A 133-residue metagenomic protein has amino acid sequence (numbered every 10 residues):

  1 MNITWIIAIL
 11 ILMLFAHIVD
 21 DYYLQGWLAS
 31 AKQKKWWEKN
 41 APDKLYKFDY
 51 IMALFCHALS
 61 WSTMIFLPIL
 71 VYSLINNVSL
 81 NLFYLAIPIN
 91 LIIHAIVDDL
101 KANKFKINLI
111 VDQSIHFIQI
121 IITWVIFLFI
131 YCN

Functional and structural regions predicted by a protein language model:
M1-I3, K39-D43, N76-L80: Helix-boundary and loop/linker segments of multi-pass membrane transporters
N2-F15: Alpha-helical transmembrane segments
M13-D21, W61, A86-D98: Alpha-helical transmembrane segments of multi-pass membrane proteins
H17-Y50, V97-K101: Cytosolic, membrane-interface loops and tails of multi-pass inner-membrane proteins
M52-V71, I115-T123: Core segments of transmembrane alpha-helices that mediate helix-helix packing or line hydrophobic substrate/ligand
I65-I89: Transmembrane helix-loop-helix
I96-I118: Interfacial loop-to-transmembrane junctions
W124-N133: Juxtamembrane boundary at the C-terminal end of a transmembrane helix
